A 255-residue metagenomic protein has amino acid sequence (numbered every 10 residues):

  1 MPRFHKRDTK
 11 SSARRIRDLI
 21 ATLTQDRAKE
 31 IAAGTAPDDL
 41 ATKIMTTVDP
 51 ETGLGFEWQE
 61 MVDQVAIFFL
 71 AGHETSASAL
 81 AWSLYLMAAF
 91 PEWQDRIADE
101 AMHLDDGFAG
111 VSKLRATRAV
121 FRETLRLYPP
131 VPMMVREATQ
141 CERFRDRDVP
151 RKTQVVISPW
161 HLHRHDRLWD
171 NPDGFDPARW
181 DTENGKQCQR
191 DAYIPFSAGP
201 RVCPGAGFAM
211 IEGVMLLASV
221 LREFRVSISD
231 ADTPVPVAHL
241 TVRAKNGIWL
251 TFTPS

Functional and structural regions predicted by a protein language model:
M1-E51: Cytochrome P450 catalytic core segment centered on helix I
M1-L19, G55, A109-A119, V235-V237: Cytochrome P450
D18, T22, G107-R145: Conserved cytochrome P450 K-helix E-x-x-R motif and the immediately C-terminal K′/meander segment
T75-E100, A206-F224: Cytochrome P450 catalytic-core helices
M102-D106, V202, G207-S255: Cytochrome P450 proximal C-terminal region
I157-G185: Conserved cytochrome P450 K-helix/beta-meander segment immediately N-terminal to the heme-binding cysteine loop
